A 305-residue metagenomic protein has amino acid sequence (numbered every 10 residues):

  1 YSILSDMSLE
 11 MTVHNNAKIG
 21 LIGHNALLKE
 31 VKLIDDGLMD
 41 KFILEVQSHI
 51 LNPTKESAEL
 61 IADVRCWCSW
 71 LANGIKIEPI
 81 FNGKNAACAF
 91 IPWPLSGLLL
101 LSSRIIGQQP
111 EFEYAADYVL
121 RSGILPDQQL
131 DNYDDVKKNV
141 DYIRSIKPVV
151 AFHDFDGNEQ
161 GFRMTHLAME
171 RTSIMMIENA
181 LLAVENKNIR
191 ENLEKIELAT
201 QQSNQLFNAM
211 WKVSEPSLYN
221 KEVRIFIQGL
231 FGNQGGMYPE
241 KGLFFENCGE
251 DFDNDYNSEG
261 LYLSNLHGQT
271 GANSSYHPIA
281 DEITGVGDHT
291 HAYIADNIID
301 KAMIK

Functional and structural regions predicted by a protein language model:
Y1-K305: Surface-exposed peri-terminal alpha-helical interaction modules
